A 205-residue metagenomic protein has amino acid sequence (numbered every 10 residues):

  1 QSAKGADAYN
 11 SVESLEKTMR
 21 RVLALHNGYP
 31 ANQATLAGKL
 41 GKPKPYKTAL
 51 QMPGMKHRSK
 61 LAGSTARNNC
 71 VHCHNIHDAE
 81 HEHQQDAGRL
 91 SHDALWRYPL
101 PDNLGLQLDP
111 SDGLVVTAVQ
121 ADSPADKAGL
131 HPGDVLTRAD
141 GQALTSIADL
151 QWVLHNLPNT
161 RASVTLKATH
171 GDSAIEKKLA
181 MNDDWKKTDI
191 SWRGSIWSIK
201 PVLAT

Functional and structural regions predicted by a protein language model:
Q1-H92: Extended surface/linker regions that mediate inter-domain or inter-protein docking in multi-component redox
M19-P30, H74-H77, G129, G133 (+3 more regions): Sec/Tat-exported extracytoplasmic proteins
K56-K60, A125, L154: Generic recognition of flexible, low-complexity loop/linker segments
N68-A118, E176-A204: PDZ/PDZ-like peptide-tail recognition elements
T117-Q120, L130: Primarily a LysM-type cell-wall glycan-binding module
V119-A121, I147-V153: N-terminal post-signal-peptidase region of extra-cytosolic proteins
A125-A148, T205: Conserved PDZ fold ligand-binding element
T137, W152-S191: PDZ-domain C-terminal substructure recognizer with occasional recognition of PDZ-binding tails
